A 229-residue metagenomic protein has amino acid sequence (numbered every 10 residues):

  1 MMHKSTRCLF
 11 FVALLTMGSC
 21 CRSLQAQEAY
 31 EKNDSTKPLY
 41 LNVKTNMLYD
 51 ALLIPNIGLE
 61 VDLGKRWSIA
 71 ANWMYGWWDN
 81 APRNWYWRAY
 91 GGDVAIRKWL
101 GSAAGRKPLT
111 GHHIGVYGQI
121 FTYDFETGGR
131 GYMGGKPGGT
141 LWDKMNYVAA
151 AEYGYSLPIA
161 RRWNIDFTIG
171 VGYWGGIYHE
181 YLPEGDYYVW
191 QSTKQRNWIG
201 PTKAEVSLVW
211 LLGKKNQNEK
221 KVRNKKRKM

Functional and structural regions predicted by a protein language model:
M1-A29, L208: Bacterial Sec-dependent N-terminal signal peptides
E28-L39, R66, G101-G111, I159-I165 (+1 more regions): Short loop/turn motifs that connect adjacent beta-strands in outer-membrane beta-barrel proteins
K37-L52, S68-D79: Transmembrane beta-strand segments that form the barrel wall of outer-membrane beta-barrel proteins
Y40-N42, L52-I54, A89-D93, N146-A150 (+1 more regions): Transmembrane beta-barrel architecture of outer-membrane proteins
N46-D50, M74-G76, Y117-F121, G170-W174 (+1 more regions): Outer-membrane beta-barrel pore domains and translocons
I57, V94, A151-Y153, I169 (+1 more regions): Membrane-embedded beta-strands of outer-membrane beta-barrel proteins, especially the hydrophobic/small aromatic
V61-W163: Gram-negative (and chloroplast) outer-membrane scaffold detector with strong preference for beta-barrel transmembrane
D93-K98, W198-M229: Outer-membrane beta-barrel "beta-signal"
